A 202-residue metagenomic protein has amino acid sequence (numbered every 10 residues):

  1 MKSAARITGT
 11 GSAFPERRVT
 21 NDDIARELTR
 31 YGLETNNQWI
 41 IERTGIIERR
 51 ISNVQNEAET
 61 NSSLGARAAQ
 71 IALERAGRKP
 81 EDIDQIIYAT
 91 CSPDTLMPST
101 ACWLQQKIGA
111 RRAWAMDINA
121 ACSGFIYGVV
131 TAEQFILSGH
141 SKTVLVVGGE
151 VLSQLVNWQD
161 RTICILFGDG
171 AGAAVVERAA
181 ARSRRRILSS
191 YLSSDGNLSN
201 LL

Functional and structural regions predicted by a protein language model:
M1-A58, D160-L202: Condensing-enzyme catalytic core mediating Claisen C-C bond formation in acyl metabolism
I7, I40-I41, E81-A89, M116-N119 (+2 more regions): Beta-strand segments within the central parallel beta-sheet cores of soluble alpha/beta enzyme folds
A13, A89-T95, A120-F125, G148-S153 (+1 more regions): Acidic, glycine-rich active-site loops and adjacent beta-strand->loop/helix elements that engage anionic groups
R18-V19, M97-S99, L155-D160: Short acidic, glycine/serine/threonine-rich loops at helix termini
Q38-S62, C91-V144: Conserved catalytic cysteine-centered active-site region of acyl-thioester-dependent Claisen-condensing enzymes
R67, I71, L104-K107: N-terminal small/polar loop signature for handling phosphorylated ligands or for N-terminal nucleophile
A68-D84: Phosphate/pyrophosphate-binding loops at sites that engage ATP/ADP/AMP, CoA/4′-phosphopantetheine, polyphosphate
F135-A171: Flexible, glycine-rich active-site loops centered on histidine and acidic residues that chelate a metal or position
